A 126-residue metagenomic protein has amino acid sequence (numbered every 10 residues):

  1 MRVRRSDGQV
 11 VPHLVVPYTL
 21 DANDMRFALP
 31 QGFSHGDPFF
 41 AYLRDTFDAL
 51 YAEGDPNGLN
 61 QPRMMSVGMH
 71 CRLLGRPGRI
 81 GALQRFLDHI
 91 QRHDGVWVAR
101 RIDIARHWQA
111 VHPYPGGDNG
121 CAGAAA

Functional and structural regions predicted by a protein language model:
M1-G58, G117: Active-site-adjacent pocket scaffolds in enzyme catalytic domains
D37-A126: C-terminal domain-boundary segment and adjacent tail
